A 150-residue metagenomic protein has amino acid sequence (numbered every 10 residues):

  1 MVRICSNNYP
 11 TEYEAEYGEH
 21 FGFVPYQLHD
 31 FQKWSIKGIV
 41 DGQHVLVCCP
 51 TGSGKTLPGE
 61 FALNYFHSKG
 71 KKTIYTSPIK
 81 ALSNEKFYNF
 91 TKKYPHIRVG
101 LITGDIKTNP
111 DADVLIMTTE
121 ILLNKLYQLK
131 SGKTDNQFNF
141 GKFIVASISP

Functional and structural regions predicted by a protein language model:
M1-Q32: Pre-P-loop entry segment of helicase/translocase ATPase cores
P25-P150: Conserved P-loop/Walker A NTP-binding site and adjacent catalytic elements of P-loop NTPases
